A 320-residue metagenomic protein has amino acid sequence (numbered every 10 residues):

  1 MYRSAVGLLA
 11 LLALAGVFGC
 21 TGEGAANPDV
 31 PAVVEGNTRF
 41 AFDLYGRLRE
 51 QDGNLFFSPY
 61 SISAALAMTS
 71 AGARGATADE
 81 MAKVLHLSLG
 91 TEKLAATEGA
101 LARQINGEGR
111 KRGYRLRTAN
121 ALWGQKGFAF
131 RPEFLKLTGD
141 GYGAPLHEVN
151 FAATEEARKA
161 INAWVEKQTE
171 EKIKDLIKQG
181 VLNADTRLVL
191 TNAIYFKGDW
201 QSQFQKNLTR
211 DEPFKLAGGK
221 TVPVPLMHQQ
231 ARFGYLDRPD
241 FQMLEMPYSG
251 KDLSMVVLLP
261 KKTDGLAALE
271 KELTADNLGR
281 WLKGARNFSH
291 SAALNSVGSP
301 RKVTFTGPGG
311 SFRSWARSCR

Functional and structural regions predicted by a protein language model:
Y2-A152, A163: Detector for small/aliphatic-rich hydrophobic stretches
V6-L12, A267, K271, G310-R313: Intrinsic-disorder/low-complexity peptide segments enriched for small residues
D52, G90-T263, K283-R320: Non-catalytic, conformational "gating/processing" segments within enzyme and secreted inhibitor domains
M81-L85, F204-D211, A268-A275: Short Gly/aromatic-enriched secondary-structure transition segments
